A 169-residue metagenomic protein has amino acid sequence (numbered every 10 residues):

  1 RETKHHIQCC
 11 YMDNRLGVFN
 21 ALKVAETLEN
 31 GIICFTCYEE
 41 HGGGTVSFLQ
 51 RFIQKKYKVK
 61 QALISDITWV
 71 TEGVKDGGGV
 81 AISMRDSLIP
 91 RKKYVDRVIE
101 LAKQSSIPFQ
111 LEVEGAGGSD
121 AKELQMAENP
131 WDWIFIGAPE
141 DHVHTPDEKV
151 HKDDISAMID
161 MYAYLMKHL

Functional and structural regions predicted by a protein language model:
R1-C10, R15-R85, G117, A121: Acidic/histidine-rich catalytic neighborhood of metal-dependent amide-processing enzymes
A81-I159, L165-L169: Active-site-adjacent substrate-binding region of metalloamidase/peptidase-like peptide-processing proteins
